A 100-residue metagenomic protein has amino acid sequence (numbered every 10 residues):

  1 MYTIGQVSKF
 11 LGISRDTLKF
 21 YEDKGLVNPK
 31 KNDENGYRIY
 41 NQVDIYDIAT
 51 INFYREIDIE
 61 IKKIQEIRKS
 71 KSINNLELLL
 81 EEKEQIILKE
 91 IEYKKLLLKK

Functional and structural regions predicted by a protein language model:
M1-I61: Basic helix-turn-helix/winged-helix DNA-binding cores and closely related short helical interaction motifs
N52, I64-K100: Short, charged amphipathic alpha-helical surface segments
